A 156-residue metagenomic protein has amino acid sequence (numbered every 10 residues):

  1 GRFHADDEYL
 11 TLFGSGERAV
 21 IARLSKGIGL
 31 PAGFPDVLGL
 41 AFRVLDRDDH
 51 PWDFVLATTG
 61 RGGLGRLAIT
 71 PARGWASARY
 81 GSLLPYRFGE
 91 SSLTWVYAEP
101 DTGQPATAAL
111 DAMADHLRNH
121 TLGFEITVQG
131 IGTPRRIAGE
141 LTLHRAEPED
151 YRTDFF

Functional and structural regions predicted by a protein language model:
G1-F156: Active-site-adjacent core segments of small-molecule enzymes
